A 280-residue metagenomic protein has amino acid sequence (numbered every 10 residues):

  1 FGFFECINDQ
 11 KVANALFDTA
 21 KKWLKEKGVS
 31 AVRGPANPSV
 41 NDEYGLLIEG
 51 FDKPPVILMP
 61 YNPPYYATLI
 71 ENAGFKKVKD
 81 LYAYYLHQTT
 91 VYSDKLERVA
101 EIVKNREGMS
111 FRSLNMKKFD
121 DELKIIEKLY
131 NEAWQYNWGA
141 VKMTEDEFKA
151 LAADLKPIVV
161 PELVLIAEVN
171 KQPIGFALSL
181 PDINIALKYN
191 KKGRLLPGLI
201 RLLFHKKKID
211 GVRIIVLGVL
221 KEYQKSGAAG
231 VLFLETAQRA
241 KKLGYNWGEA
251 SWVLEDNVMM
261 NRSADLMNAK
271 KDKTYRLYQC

Functional and structural regions predicted by a protein language model:
F1-G74, N190-M267: Acyl-donor binding region in acyl/amide transferases
P38-V40, T89-V91, P181-N184, E255: Short, solvent-exposed loop/turn segments at secondary-structure junctions
P60-G139, L163: Acyltransferase donor/substrate-recognition loop-hinge adjacent to the catalytic core
A83-H87, I166-E168, L178, L277-Q279: Short, well-ordered beta-strand micro-motif
H87-V91, N170-K171, E222: Short loop segments at secondary-structure junctions
S113-V219: A conserved beta-strand-loop-helix scaffold within acyl/acetyltransferase catalytic domains
L266-L277: A structural motif corresponding to the C-terminal lobe/cap of the Radical SAM core domain
